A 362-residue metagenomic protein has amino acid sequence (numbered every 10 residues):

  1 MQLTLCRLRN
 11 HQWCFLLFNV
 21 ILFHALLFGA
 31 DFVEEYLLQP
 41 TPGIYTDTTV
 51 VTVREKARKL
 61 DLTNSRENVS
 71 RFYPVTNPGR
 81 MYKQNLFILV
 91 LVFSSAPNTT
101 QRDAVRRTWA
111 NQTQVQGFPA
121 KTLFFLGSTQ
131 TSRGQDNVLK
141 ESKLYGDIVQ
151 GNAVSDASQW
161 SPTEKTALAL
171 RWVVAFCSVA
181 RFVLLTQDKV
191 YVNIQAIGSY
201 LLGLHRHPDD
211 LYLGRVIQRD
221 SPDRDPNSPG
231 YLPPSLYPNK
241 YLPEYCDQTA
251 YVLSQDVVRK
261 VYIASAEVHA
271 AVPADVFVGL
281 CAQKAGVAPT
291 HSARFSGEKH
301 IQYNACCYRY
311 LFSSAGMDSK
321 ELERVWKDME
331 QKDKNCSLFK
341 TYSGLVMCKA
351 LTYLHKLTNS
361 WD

Functional and structural regions predicted by a protein language model:
M1-D362: Secretory-pathway lumenal glyco-enzymes, predominantly type II signal-anchor Golgi glycosyltransferases
